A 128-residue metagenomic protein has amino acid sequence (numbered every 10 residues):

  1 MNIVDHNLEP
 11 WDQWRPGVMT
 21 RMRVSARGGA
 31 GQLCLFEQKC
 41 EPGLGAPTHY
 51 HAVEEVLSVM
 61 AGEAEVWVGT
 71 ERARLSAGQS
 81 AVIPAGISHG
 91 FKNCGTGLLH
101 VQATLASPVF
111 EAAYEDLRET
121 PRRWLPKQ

Functional and structural regions predicted by a protein language model:
M1-Q32, D116-Q128: A short, N-terminal "cap"/entry segment at the start of jelly-roll beta-barrel domains of the cupin/DSBH fold
C34, V53, A85: Exposed loop/turn and edge beta-strand positions of beta-sandwich/beta-sheet ligand-binding modules
L35-H51: Conserved short histidine dyad/triad with adjacent acidic residue
L35-Q38, V82, T96-Y114: A short hydrophobic beta-strand segment most commonly corresponding to one strand of the jelly-roll/cupin
T48, V66-W67, I83, H89-G95 (+1 more regions): Short beta-strand His + acidic residue motifs that chelate non-heme Fe in jelly-roll/DSBH and cupin folds
E54-E55, V59-A64, G69: Glycine- and acidic-residue-biased ligand/ion/polar-headgroup-sensing regions
T70-A85: Short acidic-glycine-tyrosine-enriched beta hairpin
